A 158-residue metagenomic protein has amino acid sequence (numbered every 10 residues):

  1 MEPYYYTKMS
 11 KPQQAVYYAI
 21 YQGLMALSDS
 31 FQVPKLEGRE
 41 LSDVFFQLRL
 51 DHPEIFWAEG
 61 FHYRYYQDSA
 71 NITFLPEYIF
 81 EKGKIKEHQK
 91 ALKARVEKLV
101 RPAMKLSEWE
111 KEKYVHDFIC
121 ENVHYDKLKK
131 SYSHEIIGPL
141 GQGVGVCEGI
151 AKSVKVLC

Functional and structural regions predicted by a protein language model:
M1-S107: N-terminal accessory/pre-domain segments preceding catalytic cores
Y17-A19, C120, C147, C158: Generic recognition of cysteine residues
E37, E81, E135, G145-V146: Alpha-helix initiation/capping motif
F45-F46, H116-C120, K155: Generic solvent-exposed, charged/amphipathic alpha-helical segments that serve as macromolecular interface scaffolds
K82-P139: Secondary-structure boundary elements
V115, P139-C158: Cysteine-centered nucleophilic/redox motifs
